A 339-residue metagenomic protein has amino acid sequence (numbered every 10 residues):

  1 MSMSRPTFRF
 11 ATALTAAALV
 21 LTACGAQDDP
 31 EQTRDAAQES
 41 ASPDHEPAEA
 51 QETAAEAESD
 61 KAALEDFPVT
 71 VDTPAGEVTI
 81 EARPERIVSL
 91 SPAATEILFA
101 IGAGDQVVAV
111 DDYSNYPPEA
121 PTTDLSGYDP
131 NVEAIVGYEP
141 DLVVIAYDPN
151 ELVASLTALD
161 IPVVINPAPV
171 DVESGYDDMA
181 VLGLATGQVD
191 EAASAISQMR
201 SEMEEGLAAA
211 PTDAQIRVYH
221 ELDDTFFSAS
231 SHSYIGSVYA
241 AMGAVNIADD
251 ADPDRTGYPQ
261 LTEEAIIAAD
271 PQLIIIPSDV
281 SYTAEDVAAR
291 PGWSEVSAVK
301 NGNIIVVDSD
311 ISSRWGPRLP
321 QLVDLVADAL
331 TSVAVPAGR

Functional and structural regions predicted by a protein language model:
S2-A93, D190-Y219, D270, D328-R339: Bacterial Sec-exported substrate-binding components of ABC uptake systems
T73-A75, T123-E133, P253-E263: Short helix-initiation/N-cap motifs at beta->coil->alpha
R86-Y138, L142-D148, I247: A short, structured surface patch at a secondary-structure boundary
I87, A93-E96, Y113-N115, P130-N131 (+9 more regions): Solvent-exposed loop/turn segments at secondary-structure junctions within structured extracellular/periplasmic domains
N131-I145, I161, T262-I276: Proline-aspartate-enriched helix->loop->beta-strand connector
E151, N166-L182, Q215-V238, Y282: Extracytoplasmic ligand-binding site segments that recognize negatively charged/polar headgroups
E151, S174, M179-V181, A193 (+4 more regions): Structured C-terminal subdomain patch of bacterial secreted/periplasmic proteins
H232-G257: His/Asp/Glu-enriched short active-site or ligand-binding loop at hydrolase and phosphoryl-transfer sites
